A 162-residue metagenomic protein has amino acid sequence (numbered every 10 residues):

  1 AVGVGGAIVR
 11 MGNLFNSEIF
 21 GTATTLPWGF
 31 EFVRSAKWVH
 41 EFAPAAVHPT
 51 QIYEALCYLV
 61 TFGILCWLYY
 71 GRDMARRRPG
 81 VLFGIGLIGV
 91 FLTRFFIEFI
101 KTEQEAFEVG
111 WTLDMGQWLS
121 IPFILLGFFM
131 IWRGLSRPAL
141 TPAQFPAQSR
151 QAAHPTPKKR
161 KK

Functional and structural regions predicted by a protein language model:
A1-K162: A feature for loop-to-transmembrane-helix boundaries and adjacent hydrophobic helices in multi-pass integral membrane
